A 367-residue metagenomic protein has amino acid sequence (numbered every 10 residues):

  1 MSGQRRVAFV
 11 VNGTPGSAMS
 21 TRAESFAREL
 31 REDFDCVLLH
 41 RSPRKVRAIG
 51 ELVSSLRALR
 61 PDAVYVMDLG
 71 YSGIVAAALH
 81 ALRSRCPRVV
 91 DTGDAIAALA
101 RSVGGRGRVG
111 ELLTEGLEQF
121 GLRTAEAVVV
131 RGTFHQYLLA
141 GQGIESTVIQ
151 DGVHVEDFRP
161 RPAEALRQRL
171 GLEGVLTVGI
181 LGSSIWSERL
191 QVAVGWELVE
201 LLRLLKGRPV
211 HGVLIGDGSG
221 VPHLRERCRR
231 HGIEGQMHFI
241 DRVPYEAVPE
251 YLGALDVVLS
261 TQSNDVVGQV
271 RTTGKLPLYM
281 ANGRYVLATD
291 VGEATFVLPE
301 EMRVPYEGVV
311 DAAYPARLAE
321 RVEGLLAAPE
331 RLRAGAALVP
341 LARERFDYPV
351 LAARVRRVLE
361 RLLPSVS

Functional and structural regions predicted by a protein language model:
P15, R22-F26, G174-H223: Conserved catalytic-core segment of nucleotide-activated headgroup transferases in glycan assembly
S25, V309-A313, A327-E360: A charged, aromatic-enriched C-terminal amphipathic alpha-helix characteristic of glycosyltransferases across folds
G50-S54, L79-R83, D94-I96, R108-V128 (+1 more regions): Membrane-proximal helix-turn-helix segments that form the acceptor-binding/catalytic region of lipid-linked
E115, Q119-V148, V153-P160, F296: A short, active-site helix/loop in glycosyltransferases that binds the activated sugar's phosphate group
R159-L172, E330: A short helix/loop element that forms part of the nucleotide-sugar donor recognition site in Leloir-type
E188-W196, E246-V248, S260-P277, L287-V297: Nucleotide-sugar-dependent
P222-P249: Nucleotide-activated donor-binding/catalytic signature segment of Leloir-type glycosyltransferases, i.e., the conserved
T295-E323: Change "using UDP/GDP/dTDP sugars" to "using nucleotide sugars
